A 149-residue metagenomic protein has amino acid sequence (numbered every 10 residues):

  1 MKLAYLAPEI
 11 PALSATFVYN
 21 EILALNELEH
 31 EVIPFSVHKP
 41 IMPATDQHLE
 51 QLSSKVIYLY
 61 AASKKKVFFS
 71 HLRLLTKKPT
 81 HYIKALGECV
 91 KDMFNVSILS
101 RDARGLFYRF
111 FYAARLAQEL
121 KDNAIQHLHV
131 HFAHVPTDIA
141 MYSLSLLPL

Functional and structural regions predicted by a protein language model:
M1-K65, L120-N123, L149: N-terminal subdomain of nucleotide-sugar transferases
K2, A7-E9, M93, S97-G105 (+1 more regions): Residue-level signal for well-ordered alpha-helical segments
L3-A4, Q126-L149: Active-site proximal beta-strand in glycosyltransferases
A12, F111, H134-D138: Short alpha-helical
F17, Y108-Y112: Soluble or luminal CAZymes and related metallo-dependent hydrolases
P34-L106: A conserved catalytic-core segment of Leloir-type glycosyltransferases
Y58-A61, R101-Y108, L116-V135: Short N-terminal targeting/anchoring amphipathic segment
